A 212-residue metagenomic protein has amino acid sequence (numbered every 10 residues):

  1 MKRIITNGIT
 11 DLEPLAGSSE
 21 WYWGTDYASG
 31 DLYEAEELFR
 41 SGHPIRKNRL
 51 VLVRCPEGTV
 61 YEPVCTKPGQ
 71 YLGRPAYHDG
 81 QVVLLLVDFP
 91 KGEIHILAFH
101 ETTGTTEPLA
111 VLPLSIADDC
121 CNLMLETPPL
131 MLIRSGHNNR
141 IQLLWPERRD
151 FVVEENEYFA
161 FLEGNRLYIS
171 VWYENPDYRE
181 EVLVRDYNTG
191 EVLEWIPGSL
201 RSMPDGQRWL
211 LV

Functional and structural regions predicted by a protein language model:
M1-L12, Y33-T66, F89-I116, I133-F159 (+1 more regions): Surface-exposed loop/turn elements that mediate protein-protein interactions on large endomembrane-trafficking
L12-G30: N-terminal "first-domain core" detector
S18-W21, D79-G80, T127-L130, G164-R166: Short coil/turn segments that connect the beta-strands within blades of beta-propeller domains
Y22-D26, V83-L86, M131-R134, Y168-V171 (+1 more regions): Residue position within the beta-strands of beta-propeller blades
E57-L84: Blade-loop segments of beta-propeller domains
P75, L123-M124, A160: Hydrophobic core register within WD40 beta-propeller blades
L123-M131, G136-H137: Long, charge-rich C-terminal accessory regions
L162-Y168, Q207: Intrinsically disordered, low-complexity regions enriched in serine/threonine
